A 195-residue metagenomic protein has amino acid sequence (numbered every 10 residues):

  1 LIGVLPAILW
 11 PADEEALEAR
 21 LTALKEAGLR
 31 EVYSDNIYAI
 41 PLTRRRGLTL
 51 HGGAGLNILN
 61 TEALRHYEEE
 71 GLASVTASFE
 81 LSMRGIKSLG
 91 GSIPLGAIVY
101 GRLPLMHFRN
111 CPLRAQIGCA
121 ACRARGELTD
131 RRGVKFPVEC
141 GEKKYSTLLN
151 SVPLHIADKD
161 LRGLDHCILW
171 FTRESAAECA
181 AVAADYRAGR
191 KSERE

Functional and structural regions predicted by a protein language model:
L1-E195: Active-site pocket-lining/capping segments in soluble small-molecule metabolic enzymes
